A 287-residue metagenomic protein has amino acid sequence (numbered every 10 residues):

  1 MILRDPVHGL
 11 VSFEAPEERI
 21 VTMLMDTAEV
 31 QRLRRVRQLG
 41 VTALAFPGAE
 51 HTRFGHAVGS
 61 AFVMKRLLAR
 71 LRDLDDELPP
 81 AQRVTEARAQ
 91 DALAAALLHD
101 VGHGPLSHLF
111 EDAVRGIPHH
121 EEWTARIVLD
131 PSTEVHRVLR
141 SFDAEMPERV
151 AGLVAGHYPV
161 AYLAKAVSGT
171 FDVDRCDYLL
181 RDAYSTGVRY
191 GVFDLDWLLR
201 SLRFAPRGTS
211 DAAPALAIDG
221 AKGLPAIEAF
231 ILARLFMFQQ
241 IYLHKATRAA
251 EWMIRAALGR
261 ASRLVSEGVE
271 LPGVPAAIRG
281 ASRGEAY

Functional and structural regions predicted by a protein language model:
M1-L93, V101-Y287: Histidine-centered, transition-metal-coordinating active-site segments
L98: Aromatic-lined, polymer-binding surfaces characteristic of secreted/periplasmic polysaccharide-degrading enzymes
